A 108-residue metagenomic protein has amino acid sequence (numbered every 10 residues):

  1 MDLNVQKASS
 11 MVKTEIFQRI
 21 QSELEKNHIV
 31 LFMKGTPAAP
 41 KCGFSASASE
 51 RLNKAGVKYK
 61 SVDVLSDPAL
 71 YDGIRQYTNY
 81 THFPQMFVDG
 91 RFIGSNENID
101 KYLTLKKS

Functional and structural regions predicted by a protein language model:
M1-I29: N-terminal leader/targeting and pre-domain segments
I20-K58: Local sequence-structure signature of Cys/Sec-based thiol-disulfide redox active-site neighborhoods
K26, L65-A69, T81, F87 (+1 more regions): Eukaryote-biased feature marking scaffold/signaling PDZ-domain proteins and nuclear chromatin regulators
V30-F32, P84-D89: Cytosolic beta-strand hydrophobic patch enriched in CBS
V57-Y71: Thiol-based oxidoreductase modules, predominantly thioredoxin-like and allied folds used for disulfide exchange
Q76-H82: Thiol/disulfide oxidoreductase modules built on the thioredoxin-like
V88-S108: Non-catalytic, surface beta->alpha helical segment in thiol-disulfide oxidoreductase systems
